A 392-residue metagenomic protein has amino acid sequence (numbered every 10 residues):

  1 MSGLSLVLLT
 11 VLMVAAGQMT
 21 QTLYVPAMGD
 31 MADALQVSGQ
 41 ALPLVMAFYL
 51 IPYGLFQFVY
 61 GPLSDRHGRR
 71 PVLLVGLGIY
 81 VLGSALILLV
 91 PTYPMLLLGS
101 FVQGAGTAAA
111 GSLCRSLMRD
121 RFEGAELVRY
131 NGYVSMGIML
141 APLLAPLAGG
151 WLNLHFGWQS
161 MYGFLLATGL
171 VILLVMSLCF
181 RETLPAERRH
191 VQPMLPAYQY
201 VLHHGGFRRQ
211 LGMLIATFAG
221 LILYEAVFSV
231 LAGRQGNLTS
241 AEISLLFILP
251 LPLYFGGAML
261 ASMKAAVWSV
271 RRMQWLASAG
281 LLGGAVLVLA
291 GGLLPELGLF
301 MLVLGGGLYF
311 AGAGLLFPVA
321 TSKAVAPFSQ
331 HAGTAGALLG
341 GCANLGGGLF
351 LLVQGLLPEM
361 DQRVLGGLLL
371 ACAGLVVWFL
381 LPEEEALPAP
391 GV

Functional and structural regions predicted by a protein language model:
Q36, G68, L89-M95, G106 (+1 more regions): Helix-breaking motifs and short loop linkers at transmembrane-helix boundaries and internal kinks in secondary membrane
L55-P94: Conserved MFS/SLC helix-loop-helix module at the cytosolic interface between two early adjacent transmembrane helices
P71-A85, M273-V288: Structural signature of the two symmetry-related core transmembrane helices
I79, G83-L86, P94-V102, F300-G306: Paired small-residue
M95, G124-A125, R129-F180, L184: Helix-loop-helix hairpin linking two adjacent transmembrane segments in secondary transporters
G99-L140: Cytoplasmic helix-loop-helix junction between adjacent transmembrane helices in 12-TM secondary transporters
R181-L211: Juxtamembrane intracellular "pre-TM" segments in multi-pass secondary transporters
T321-E359, L368-L369: A late C-terminal transmembrane helix in Major Facilitator Superfamily
